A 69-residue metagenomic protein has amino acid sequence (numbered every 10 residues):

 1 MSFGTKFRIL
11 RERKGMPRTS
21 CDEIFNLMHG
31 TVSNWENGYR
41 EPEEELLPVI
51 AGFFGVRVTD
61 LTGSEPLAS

Functional and structural regions predicted by a protein language model:
M1-R13: A short, Lys/Arg-rich alpha-helix, primarily the initiator
F7, R18, H29, E44-L47: Helix-turn-helix DNA-binding elements, focusing on the entry/boundary residues of the two helices that contact DNA
R11, D22, A51: The alpha-helix within a helix-turn-helix
E12, N26, N37-Y39, P66: Residue-level detection of the helix-turn-helix DNA-binding "recognition helix"
G15-N34: Short alpha-helical DNA-recognition segment
N26, E45-D60: DNA major-groove recognition helix of helix-turn-helix/homeodomain DNA-binding modules
T31, R40-E41: A secondary-structure capping/hinge motif
N34, G52, D60-S69: Short, charged recognition helix plus adjacent turn of helix-turn-helix-like nucleic-acid-binding domains
